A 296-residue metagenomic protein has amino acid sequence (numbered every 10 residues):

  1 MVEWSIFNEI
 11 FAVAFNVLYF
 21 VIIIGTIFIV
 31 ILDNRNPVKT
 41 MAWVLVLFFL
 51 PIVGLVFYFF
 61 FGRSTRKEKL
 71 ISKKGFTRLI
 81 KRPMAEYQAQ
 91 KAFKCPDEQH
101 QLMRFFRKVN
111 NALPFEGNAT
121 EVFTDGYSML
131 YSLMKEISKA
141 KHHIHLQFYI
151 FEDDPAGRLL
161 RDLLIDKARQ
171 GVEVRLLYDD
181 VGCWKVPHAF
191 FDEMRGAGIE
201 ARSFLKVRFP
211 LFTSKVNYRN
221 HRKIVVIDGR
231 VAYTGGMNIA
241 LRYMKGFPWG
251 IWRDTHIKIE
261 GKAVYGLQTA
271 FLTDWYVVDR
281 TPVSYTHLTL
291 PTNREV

Functional and structural regions predicted by a protein language model:
M1-L288, R294: N-terminal localization/anchoring segments of enzymes in phospholipid and broader phosphate metabolism
